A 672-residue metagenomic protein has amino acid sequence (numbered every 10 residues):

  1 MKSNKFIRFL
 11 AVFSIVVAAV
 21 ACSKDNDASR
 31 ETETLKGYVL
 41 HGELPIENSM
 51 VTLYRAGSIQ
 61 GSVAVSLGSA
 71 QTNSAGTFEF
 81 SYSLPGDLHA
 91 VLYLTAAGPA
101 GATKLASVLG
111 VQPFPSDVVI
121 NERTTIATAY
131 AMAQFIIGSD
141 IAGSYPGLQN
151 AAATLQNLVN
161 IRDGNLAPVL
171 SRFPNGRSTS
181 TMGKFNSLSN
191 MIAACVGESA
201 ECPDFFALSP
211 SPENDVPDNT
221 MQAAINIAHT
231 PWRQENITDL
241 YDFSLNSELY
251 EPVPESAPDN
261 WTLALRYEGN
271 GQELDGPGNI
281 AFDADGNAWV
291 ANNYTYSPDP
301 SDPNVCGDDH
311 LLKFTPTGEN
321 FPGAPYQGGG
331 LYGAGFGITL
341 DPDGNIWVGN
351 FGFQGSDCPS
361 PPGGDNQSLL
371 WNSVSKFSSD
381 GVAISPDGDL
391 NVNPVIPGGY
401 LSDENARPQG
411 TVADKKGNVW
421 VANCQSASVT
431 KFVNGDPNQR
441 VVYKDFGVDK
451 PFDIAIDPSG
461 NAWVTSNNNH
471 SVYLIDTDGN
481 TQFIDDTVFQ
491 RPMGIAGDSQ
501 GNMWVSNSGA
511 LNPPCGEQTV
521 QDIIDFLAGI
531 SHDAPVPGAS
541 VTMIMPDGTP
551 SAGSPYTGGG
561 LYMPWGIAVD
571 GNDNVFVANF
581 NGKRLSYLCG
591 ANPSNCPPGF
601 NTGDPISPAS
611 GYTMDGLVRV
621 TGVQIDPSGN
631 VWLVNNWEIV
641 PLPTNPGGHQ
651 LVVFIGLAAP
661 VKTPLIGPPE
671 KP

Functional and structural regions predicted by a protein language model:
K2-L10: Bacterial N-terminal signal peptides that target proteins for export
L10-A18: Bacterial N-terminal signal peptides
I15-V16, T125, D570, D626: Residue-level detector of alpha-helix boundary/anchor positions
S23-G269, L274-G278: Feature for extracytoplasmic/surface-facing segments of secreted or surface-associated proteins, emphasizing
E235-P672: Flexible "stalk/tail and boundary" regions
